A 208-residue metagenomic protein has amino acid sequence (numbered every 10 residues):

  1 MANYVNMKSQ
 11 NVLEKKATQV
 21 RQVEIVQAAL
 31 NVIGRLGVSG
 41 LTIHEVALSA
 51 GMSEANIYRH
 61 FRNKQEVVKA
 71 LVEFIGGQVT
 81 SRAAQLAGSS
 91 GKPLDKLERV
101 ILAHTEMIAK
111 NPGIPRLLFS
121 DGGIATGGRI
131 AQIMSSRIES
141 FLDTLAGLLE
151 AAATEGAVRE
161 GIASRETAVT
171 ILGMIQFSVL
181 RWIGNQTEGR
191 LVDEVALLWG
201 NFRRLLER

Functional and structural regions predicted by a protein language model:
M1-S9, A103-K110, D143, G147-E155 (+3 more regions): C-terminal peripheral helix-coil segments that are non-catalytic and often amphipathic
E24, A28, V32-E66, A70: Helix-turn-helix
R35-S39, S90, N111, E155 (+1 more regions): Short coil/turn segments at alpha/beta junctions that flank glycine-rich nucleotide-binding fingerprints
A70, A84-G113, S164-I171: Hydrophobic alpha-helical connector segments
G77-A84, G128-E155, R165-V169, F177 (+2 more regions): Amphipathic alpha-helical packing segments from all-alpha helical-bundle domains
L86, L118, G122, W182-Q186: Secondary-structure edge/capping motif, primarily at the C-terminal ends of alpha-helices and the immediately following
A109-R129: Amphipathic alpha-helical segments used for helix-helix packing
